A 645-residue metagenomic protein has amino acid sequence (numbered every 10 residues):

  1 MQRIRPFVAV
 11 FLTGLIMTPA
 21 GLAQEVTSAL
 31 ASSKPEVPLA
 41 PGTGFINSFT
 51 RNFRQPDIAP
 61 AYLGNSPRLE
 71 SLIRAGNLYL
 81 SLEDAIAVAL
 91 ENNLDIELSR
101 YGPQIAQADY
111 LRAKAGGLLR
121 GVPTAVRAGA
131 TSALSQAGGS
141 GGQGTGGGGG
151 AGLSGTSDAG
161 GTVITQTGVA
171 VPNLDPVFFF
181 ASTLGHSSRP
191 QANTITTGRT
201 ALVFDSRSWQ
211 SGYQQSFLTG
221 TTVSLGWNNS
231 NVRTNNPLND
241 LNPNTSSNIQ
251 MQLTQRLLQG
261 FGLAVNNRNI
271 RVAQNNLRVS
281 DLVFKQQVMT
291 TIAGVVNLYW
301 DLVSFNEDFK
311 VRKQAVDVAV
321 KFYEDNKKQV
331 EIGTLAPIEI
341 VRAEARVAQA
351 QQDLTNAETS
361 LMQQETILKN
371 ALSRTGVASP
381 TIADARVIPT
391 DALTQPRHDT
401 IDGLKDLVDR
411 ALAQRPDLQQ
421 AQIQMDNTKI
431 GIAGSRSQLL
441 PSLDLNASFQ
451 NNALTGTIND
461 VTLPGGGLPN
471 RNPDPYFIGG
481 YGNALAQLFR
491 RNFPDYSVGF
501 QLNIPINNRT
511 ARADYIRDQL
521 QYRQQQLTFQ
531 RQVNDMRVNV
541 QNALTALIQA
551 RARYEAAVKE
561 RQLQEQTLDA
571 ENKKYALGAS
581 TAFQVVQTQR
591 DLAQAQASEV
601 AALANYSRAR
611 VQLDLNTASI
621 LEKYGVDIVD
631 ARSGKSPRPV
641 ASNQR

Functional and structural regions predicted by a protein language model:
Q2-P6, V10, A20-L39, L119-D158 (+8 more regions): Acidic, low-complexity, intrinsically disordered peripheral segments
R54, P60-V88, G403: Regulatory alphaC helix of protein kinase catalytic domains
G76-G160, I164-N193, V203-R207, G212-Q215: N-terminal cofactor/phosphate-binding cores enriched in small/glycine residues, especially glycine-rich loops such as
S81, D175, S206-S208, S246-N248 (+5 more regions): Transmembrane beta-barrel architecture of outer-membrane proteins
V88-E97, Q107-G121, Q166-L174, H186-Q191 (+10 more regions): A glycine-/polar-enriched beta->alpha junction
L98-A113, Q287-R312, K321, K328 (+8 more regions): Amphipathic alpha-helical coiled-coil segments
F178-H186, L225-N231, L445-N451: Transmembrane beta-barrel strands of outer-membrane/channel proteins
L225, T245-D353, A357-T366, N370-S373: Hydrophobic, small-residue-rich alpha-helical packing segments that form membrane-like cores
